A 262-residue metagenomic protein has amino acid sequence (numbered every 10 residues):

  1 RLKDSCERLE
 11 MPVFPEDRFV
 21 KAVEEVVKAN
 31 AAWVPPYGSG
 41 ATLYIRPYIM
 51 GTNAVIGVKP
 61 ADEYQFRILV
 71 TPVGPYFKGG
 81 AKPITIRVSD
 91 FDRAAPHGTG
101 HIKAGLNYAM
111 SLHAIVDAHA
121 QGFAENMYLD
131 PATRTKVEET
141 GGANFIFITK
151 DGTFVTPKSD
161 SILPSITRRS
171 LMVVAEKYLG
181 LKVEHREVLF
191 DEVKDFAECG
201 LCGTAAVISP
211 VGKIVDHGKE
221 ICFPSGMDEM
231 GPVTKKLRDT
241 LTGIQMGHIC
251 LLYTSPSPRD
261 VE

Functional and structural regions predicted by a protein language model:
K3-G122, V233-K236: Extended Lys/Arg-rich, glycine-bearing segments that form polyanion-binding/interaction patches within enzyme domains
C6, E10, V23, V27-V34 (+3 more regions): Structural signal for hydrophobic packing residues in well-ordered secondary-structure cores of soluble enzyme domains
T52, P72, D130-T133, I148-G152 (+1 more regions): Short acidic-glycine loop/turn motifs at beta-strand connectors
A94-H97, T153-P157, G218-C222: Short small-residue beta-strand/loop micro-motif enriched in glycine and branched aliphatics
A104-V207: Glycine-rich phosphate/ribose-binding loops and adjacent secondary-structure elements that form binding surfaces
G212-K236: A hydrophobic, small-residue-rich beta->alpha segment in the mid-to-C-terminal subdomain of diverse proteins
Y253-E262: Single conserved hydrophobic/aromatic residue that forms the stacking wall/gate of nucleotide- or nucleobase-binding
